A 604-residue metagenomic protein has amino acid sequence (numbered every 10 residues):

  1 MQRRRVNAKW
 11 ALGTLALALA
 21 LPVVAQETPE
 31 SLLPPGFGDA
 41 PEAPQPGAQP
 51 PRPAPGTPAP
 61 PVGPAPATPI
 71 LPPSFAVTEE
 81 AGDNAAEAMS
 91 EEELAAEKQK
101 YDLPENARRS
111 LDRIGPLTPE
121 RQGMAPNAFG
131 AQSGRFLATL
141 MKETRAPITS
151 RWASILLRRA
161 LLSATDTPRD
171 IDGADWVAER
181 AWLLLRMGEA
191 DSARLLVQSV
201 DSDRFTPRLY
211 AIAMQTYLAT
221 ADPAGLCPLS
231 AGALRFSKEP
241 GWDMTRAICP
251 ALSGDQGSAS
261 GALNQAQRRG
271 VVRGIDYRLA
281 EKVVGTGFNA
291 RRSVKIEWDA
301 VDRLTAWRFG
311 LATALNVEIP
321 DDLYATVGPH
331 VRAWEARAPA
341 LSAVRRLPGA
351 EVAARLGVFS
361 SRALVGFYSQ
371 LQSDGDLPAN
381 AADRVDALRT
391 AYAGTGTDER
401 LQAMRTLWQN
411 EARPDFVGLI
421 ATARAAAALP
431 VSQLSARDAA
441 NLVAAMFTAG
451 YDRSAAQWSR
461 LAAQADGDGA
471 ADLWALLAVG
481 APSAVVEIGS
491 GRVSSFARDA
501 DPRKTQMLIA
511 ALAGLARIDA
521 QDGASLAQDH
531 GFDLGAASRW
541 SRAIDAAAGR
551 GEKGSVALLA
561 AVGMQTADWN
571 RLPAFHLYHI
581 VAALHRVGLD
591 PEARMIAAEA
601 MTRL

Functional and structural regions predicted by a protein language model:
G13-L15, A20-V24: N-terminal signal peptide c-region/cleavage motif recognized by signal peptidases
Q26-P116: Compositionally biased, proline/threonine/alanine/serine-rich low-complexity intrinsically disordered stretches
E105-D170, W176, R180: N-terminal, Lys/Arg-enriched amphipathic/low-complexity engagement segments that precede the first folded domain
R121-A131, R145-A146, L161-D170, L195-F205 (+17 more regions): Solenoid-like repeat scaffolds
F136, D170-V177, S202-I212, F236-T245 (+11 more regions): Generic helix N-cap/helix-start motif at coil->alpha-helix transitions
L183, I212-Y217, C249-P250, A444-M446 (+1 more regions): Residue-level signature for tetratricopeptide repeat
G225-I319, A471-A478, V486-S490: Extended amphipathic alpha-helical segments with heptad-repeat/coiled-coil character used for oligomerization, fusion
R278-R453: Long, internal scaffold/assembly segments composed of regular secondary structure
